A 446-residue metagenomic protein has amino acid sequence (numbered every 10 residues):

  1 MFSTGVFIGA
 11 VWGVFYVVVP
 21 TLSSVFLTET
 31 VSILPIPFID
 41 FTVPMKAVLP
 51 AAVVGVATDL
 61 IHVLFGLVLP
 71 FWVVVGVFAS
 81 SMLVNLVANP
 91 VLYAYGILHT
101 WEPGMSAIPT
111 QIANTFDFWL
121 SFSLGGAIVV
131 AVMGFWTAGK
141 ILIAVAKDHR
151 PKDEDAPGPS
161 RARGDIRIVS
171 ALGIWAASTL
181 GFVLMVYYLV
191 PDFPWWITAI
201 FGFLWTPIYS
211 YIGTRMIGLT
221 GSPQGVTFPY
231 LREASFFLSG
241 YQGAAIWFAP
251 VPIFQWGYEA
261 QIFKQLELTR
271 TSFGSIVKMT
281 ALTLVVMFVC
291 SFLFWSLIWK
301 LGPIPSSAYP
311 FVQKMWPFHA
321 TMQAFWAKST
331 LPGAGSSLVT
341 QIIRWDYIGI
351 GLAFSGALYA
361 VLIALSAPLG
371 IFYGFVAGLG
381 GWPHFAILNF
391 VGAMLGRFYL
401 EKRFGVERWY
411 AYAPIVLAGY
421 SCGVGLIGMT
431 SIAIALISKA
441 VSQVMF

Functional and structural regions predicted by a protein language model:
M1-F446: Alpha-helical multipass membrane-protein architecture
